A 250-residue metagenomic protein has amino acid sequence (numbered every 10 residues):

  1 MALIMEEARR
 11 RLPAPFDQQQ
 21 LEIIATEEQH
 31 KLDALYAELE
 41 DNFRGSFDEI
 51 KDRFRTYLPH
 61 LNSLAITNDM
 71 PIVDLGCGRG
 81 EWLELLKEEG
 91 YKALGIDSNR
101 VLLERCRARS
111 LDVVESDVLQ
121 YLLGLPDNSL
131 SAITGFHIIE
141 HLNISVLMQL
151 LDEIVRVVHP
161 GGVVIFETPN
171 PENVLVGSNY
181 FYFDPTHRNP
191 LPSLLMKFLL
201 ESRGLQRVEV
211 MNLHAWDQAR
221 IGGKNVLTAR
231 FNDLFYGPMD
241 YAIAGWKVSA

Functional and structural regions predicted by a protein language model:
M1-N128, A132, M148-L151, A215 (+3 more regions): Conserved N-terminal segment of class I S-adenosyl-L-methionine
A132-I138: A short beta-strand submotif of the Rossmann-like class I SAM-dependent methyltransferase core that lines
E140-L142: A short His-aromatic
M148-P160: A short glycine-rich, Lys/Arg-flanked "PGG" loop and its adjoining helix->strand segment in the class I
G161-T168: Conserved beta-strand signature within the Rossmann-like core of class I S-adenosyl-L-methionine
P169-H187: Short, glycine-/aromatic-enriched active-site segment of Class I SAM-dependent methyltransferases
R188-G204: Short alpha-helix
L205-W216: Conserved S-adenosyl-L-methionine
